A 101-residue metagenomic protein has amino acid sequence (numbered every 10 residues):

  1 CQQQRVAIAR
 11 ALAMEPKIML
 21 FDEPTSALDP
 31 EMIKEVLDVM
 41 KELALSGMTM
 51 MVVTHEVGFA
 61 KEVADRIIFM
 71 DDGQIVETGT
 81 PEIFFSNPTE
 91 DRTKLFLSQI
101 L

Functional and structural regions predicted by a protein language model:
E15: Conserved catalytic motifs of ABC-family nucleotide-binding domains
M19-D22: Catalytic Walker B motif of ABC-type/P-loop ATPase nucleotide-binding domains
K34-S46: Helical segment within the ABC ATPase nucleotide-binding domain
T54-H55: H-loop/switch region of ABC-family ATPase nucleotide-binding domains
A60-E62: A short, surface-exposed alpha-helical micro-motif characterized by mixed small hydrophobic and charged/polar residues
T78-G79: ABC ATPase "signature
